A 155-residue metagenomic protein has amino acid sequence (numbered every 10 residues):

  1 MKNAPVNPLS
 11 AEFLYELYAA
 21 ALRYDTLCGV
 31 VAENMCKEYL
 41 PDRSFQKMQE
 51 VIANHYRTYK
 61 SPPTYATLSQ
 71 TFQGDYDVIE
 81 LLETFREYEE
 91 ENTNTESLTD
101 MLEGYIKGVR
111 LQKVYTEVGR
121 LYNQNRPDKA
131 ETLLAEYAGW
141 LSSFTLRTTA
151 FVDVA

Functional and structural regions predicted by a protein language model:
M1-Y105: Noncatalytic partner-interaction/assembly domains of nucleic-acid and motor enzyme complexes, especially the accessory
I106-V109, K113: Signal-transmission coiled-coil "S-helix"-like helices that couple sensory/receiver modules to catalytic effector
K129-A130: Solenoid-repeat scaffolds in large eukaryotic assemblies
L133-L141: Short amphipathic alpha-helical coiled-coil/interface segments
S143-A155: The Walker A/P-loop phosphate-binding site
